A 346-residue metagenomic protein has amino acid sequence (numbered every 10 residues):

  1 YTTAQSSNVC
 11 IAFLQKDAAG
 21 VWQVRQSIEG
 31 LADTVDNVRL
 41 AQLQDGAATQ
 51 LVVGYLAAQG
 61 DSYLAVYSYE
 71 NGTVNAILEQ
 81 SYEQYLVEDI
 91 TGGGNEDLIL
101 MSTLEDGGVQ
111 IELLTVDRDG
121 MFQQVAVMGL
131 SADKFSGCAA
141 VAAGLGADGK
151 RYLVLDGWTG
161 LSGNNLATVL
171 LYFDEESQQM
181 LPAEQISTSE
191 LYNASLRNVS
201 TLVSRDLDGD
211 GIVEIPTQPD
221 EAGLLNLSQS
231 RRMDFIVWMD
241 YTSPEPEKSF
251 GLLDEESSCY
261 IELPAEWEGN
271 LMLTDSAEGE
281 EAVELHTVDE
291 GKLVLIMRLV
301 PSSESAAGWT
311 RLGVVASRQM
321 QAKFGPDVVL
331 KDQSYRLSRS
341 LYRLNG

Functional and structural regions predicted by a protein language model:
Y1-D275, G313-V314, Q319, K323 (+1 more regions): Beta-propeller-forming repeat regions
P264-G313: Secretory pathway targeting signatures of secreted, lumenal, and periplasmic proteins
L295-L344: Extended non-globular C-terminal regions
